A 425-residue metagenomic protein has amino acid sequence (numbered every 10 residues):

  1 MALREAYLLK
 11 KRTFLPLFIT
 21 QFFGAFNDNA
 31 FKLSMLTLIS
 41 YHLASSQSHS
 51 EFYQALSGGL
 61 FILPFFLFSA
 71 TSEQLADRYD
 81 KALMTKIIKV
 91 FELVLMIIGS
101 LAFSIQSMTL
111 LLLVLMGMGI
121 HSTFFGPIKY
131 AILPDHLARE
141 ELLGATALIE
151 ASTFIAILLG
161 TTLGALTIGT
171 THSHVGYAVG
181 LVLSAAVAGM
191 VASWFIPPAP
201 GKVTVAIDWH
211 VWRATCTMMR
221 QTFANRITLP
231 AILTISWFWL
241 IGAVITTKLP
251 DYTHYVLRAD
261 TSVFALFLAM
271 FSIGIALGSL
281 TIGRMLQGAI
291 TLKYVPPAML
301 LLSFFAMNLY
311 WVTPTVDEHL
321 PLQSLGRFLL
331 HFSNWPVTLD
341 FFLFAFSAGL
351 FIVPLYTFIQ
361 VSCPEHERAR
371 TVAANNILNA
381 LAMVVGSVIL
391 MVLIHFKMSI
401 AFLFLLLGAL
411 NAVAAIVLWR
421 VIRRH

Functional and structural regions predicted by a protein language model:
A2-L15, A199-T234, V256, L322-L330: Juxtamembrane intracellular "pre-TM" segments in multi-pass secondary transporters
L15-L33, S57-L95, L110-G169, P230 (+6 more regions): Substrate-agnostic recognition of the 12-TM MFS/MFS-like secondary transporter fold
L33-E51, T247-V263: Short amphipathic helix-loop junctions that connect adjacent transmembrane helices in Major Facilitator Superfamily/SLC
S34-S45, S100-I105, L158-V182, V256 (+2 more regions): Transmembrane alpha-helix termini and helix-breaking/packing motifs in multi-pass membrane transporters
H49-G58, A259-F264, L268, S333 (+2 more regions): Juxtamembrane helix-start elements in MFS-like secondary transporters
V90-Q106, L300-L330: C-terminal ends and interior cores of transmembrane alpha-helices in multi-pass membrane transporters/permeases
M108-L115, G119, G144-V203, G274 (+2 more regions): Hydrophobic alpha-helical transmembrane segments
A131, D135, V182-D208, T313-V316 (+1 more regions): Helix-loop junctions on the cytosolic side of multi-pass membrane transporters, especially the intracellular loop
